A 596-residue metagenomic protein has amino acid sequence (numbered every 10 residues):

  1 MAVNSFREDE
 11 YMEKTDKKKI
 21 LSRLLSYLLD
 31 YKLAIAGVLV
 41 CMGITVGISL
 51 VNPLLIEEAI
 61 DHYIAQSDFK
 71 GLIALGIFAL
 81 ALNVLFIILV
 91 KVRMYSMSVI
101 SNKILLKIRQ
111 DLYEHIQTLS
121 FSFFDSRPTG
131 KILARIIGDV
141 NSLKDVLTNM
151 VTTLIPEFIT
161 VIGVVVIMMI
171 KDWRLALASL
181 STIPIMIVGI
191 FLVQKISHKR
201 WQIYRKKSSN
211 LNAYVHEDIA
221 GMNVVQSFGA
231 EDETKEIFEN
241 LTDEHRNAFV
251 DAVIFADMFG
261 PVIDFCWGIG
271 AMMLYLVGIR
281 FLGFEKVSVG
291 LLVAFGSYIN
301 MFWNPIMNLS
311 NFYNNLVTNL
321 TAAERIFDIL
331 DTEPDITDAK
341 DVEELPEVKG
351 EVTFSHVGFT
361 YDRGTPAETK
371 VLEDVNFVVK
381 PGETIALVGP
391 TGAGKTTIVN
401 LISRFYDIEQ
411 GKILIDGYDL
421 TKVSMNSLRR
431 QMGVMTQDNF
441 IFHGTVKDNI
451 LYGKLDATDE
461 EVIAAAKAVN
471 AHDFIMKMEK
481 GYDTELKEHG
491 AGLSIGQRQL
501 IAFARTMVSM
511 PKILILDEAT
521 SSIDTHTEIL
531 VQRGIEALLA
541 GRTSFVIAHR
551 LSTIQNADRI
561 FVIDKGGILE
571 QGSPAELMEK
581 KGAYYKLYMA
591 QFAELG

Functional and structural regions predicted by a protein language model:
M1-S49, I64-L75, R93-M97, S101 (+9 more regions): Membrane-integrated ABC transporters
V3-K14, N102, Q110-A134, G138-V140 (+6 more regions): Short intracellular "coupling" helices and adjacent cytoplasmic loop segments at the cytosolic face of multi-pass
I20, L28, M97-S98, H115-I162 (+1 more regions): Juxtamembrane loop-to-helix connectors within ABC transporter transmembrane domains
D30, A34-G47, L75-I88, N149-I203 (+3 more regions): Transmembrane helices of ABC transporter permease
A65-A74, I167-S181, D251, F255-E324 (+1 more regions): Helix-loop-helix
L82-S101, T152-I159, L180-Y204, D218 (+4 more regions): Alpha-helical transmembrane segments of multi-pass membrane proteins
F121-S122, G138-L147, V151, I159 (+6 more regions): An intracellular "coupling" helix at the cytosolic face of ABC transporter transmembrane type-1 domains
D338, L345-G596: ABC-type nucleotide-binding domain
